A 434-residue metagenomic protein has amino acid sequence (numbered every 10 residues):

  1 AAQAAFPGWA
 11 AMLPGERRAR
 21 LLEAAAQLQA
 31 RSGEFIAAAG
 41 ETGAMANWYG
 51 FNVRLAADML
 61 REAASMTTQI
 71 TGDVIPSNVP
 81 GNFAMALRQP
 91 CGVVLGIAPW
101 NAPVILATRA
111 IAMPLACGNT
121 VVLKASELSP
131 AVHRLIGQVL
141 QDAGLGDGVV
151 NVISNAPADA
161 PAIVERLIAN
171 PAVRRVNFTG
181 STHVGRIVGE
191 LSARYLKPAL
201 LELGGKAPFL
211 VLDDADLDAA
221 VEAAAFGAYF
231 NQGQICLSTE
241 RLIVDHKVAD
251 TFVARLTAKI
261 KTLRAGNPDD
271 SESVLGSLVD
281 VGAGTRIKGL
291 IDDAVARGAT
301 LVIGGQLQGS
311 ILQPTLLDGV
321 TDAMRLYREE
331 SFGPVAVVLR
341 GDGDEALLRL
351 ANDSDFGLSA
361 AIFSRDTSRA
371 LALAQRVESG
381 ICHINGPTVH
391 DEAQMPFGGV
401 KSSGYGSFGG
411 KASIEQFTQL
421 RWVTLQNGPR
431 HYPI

Functional and structural regions predicted by a protein language model:
A1-A11, L95-G96, F209-V211, R241-H246 (+4 more regions): Short, well-ordered beta-strand elements within core beta-sheets of diverse protein domains
A1-N82, T262: N-terminal Rossmann-like NAD(P)+-binding subdomain of aldehyde/semialdehyde dehydrogenases
A2, L13, R17, A39 (+10 more regions): Residue-level signal for inorganic ion chemistry
A4-A11, A26-G33, S65-G72, Q141-G146 (+11 more regions): Generic secondary-structure signature for well-ordered alpha-helical cores
A19, V173, L210, R264 (+3 more regions): Conserved C-terminal structural/oligomerization subdomain of aldehyde/semialdehyde dehydrogenase
A39, L60, H133-I136, I163 (+8 more regions): Hydrophobic packing residues within well-ordered alpha-helices of enzyme cores
G72-A219, G341: Rossmann-like NAD(P) dinucleotide-binding subdomain of oxidoreductase/dehydrogenase enzymes
G144, D159, H183-T321, E345 (+2 more regions): ALDH superfamily catalytic-core signature
